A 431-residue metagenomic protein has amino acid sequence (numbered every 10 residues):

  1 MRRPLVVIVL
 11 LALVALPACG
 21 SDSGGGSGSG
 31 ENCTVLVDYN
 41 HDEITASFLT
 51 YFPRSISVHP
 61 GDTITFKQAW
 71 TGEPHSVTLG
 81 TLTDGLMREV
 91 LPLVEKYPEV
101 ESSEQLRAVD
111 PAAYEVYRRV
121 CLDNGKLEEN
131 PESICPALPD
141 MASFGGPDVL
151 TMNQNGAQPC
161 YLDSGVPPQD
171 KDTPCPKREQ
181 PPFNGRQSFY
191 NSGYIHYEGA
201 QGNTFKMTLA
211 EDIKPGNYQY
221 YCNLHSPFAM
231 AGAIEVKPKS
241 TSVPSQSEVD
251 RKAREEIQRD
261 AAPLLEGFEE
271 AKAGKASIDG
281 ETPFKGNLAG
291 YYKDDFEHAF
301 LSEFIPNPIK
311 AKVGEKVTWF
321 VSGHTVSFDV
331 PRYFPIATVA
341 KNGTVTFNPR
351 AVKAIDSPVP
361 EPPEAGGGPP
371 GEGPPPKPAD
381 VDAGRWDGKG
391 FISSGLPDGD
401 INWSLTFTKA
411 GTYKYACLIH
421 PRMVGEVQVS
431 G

Functional and structural regions predicted by a protein language model:
R2-L10: Sec-dependent signal peptide recognition, specifically the positively charged N-region followed immediately by
A15-A18: C-terminal motif of bacterial Sec signal peptides marking the signal peptidase cleavage site
G20-G431: Extracytoplasmic copper-binding redox domains, predominantly the cupredoxin/blue-copper superfamily
